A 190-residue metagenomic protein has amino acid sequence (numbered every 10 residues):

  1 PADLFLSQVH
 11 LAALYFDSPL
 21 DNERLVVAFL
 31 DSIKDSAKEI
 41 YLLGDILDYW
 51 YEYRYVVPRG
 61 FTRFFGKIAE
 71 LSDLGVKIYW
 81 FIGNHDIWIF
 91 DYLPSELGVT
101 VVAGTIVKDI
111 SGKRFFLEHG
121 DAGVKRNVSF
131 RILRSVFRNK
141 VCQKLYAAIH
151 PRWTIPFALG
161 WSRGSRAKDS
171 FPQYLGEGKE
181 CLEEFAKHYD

Functional and structural regions predicted by a protein language model:
A2, L6, L11-I110: Core catalytic region of metal-dependent phosphoesterases/phosphodiesterases, especially metallo-beta-lactamase-like
F5, R114-E118, V124-K125: Short hydrophobic-aromatic micro-motifs
A28, D48, Y55, A69 (+8 more regions): Charge-rich, low-complexity amphipathic helices in intrinsically disordered tails/linkers adjacent to domains
D45, F65-G66, G83, G112 (+4 more regions): A sequence-level detector of short, solvent-exposed, charge-rich linear segments
V107, E184-F185: A general structural signal for short secondary-structure junctions and capping/turn motifs
G120-E180, E184: Active-site-proximal loop/helix segment associated with metal-binding centers of metalloenzymes
A186-D190: Short, intrinsically disordered, charge-balanced linker/junction segments flanking boundaries in proteins
